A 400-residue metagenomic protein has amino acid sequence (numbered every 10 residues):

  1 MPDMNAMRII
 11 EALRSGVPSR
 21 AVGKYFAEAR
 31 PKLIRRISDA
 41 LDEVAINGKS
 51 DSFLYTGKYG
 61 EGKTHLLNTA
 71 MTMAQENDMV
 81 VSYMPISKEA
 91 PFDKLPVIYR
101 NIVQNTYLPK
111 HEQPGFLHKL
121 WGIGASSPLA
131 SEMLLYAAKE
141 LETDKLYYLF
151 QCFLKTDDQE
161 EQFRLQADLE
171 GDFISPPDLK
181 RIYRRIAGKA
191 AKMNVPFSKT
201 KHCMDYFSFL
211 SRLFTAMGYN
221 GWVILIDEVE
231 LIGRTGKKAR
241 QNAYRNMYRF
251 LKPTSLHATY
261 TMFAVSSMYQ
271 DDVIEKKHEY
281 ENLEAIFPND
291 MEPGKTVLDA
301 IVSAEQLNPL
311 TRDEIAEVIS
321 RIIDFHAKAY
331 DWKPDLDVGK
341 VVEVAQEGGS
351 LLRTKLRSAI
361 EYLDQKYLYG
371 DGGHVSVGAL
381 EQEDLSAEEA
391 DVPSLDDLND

Functional and structural regions predicted by a protein language model:
M1-D51, D371-D400: A short, basic N-terminal segment
P2-M7, L179-L336: The catalytic "switch" region of P-loop NTPases
G23-P31, G60, P196-T200, K237 (+1 more regions): Conserved phosphate/pyrophosphate-binding and hydrolysis machinery centered on Walker-type P-loop NTPases, extending
R36, A40, L66-M73, V97-N105 (+3 more regions): Alpha-helical scaffold elements adjacent to nucleotide-binding pockets in ATP/GTP-utilizing enzyme cores
D42-A45, S211, K252, I360: Alpha-helical repeat scaffolds in large eukaryotic proteins
S52-F53, G57, E61, H65-M217 (+3 more regions): P-loop NTPase nucleotide-binding core
E160-Y183, G294-A300, A304-D400: C-terminal alpha-helical "lid" subdomain
